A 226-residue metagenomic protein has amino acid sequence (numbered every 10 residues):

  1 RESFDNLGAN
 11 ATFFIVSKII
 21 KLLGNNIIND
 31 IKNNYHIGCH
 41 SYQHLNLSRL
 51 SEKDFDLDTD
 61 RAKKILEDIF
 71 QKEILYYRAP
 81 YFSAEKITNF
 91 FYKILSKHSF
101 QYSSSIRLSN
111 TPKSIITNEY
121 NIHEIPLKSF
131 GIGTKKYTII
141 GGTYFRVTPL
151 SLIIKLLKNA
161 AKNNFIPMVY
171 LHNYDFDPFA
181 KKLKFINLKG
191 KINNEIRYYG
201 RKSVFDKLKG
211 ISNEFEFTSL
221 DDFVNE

Functional and structural regions predicted by a protein language model:
R1-Y76, Y81-G133, P149-E226: Catalytic alpha-helical scaffold of carbohydrate-active enzymes acting on polysaccharides/glycoconjugates
S48, Y137-V147: Surface-exposed cleft-lining segments at the edges of enzyme active sites
